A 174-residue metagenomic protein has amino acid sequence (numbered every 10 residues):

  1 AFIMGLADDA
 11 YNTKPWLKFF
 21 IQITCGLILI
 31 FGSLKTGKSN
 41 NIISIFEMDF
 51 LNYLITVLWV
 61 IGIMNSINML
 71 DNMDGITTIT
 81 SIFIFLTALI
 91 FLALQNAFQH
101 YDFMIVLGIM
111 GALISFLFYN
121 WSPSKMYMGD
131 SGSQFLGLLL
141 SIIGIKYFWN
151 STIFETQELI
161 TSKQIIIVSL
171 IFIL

Functional and structural regions predicted by a protein language model:
A1-N96, G111-S122: Intramembrane alpha-helical segments
T78-L174: Alpha-helical transmembrane segments
